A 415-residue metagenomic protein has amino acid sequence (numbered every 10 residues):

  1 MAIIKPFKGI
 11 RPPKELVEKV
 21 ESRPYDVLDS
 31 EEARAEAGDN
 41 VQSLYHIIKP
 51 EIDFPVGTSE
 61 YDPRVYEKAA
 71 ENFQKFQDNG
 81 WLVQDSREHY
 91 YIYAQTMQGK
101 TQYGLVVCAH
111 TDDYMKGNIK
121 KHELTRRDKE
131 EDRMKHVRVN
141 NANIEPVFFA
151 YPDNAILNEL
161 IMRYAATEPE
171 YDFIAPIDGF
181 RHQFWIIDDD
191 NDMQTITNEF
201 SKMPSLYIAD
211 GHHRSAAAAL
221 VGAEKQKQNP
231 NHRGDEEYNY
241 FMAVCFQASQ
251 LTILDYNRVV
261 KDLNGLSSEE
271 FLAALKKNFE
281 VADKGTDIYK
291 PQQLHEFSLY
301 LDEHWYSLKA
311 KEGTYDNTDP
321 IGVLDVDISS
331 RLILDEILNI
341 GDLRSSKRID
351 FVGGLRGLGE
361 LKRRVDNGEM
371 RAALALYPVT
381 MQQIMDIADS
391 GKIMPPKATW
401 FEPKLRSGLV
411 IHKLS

Functional and structural regions predicted by a protein language model:
M1-S415: Surface-exposed, charge/polar-rich loops and edge strands
